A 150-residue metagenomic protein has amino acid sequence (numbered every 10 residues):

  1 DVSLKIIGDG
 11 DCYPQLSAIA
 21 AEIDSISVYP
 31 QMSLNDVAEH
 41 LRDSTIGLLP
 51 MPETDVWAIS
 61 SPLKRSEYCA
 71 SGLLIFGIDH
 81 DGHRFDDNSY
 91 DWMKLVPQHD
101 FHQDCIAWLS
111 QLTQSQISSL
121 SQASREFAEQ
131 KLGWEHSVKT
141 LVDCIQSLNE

Functional and structural regions predicted by a protein language model:
D1-V2, I19: Short hydrophobic signal-anchor/transmembrane segments that target glycosyltransferases and glycosylation machinery
L4-G8: Short beta-strand segments
D9, L16, H102-C105: Generic hydrophobic, amphipathic alpha-helix propensity
D9-Y13, D79-G82: Short, polar loop motifs at secondary-structure junctions
P14-D43: Nucleotide-activated donor-binding/catalytic signature segment of Leloir-type glycosyltransferases, i.e., the conserved
N35-H40, G47-C69, F76-D87: Nucleotide-sugar-dependent
R84-W108: Change "using UDP/GDP/dTDP sugars" to "using nucleotide sugars
D100-Q103, A107, Q114-Q146: A charged, aromatic-enriched C-terminal amphipathic alpha-helix characteristic of glycosyltransferases across folds
